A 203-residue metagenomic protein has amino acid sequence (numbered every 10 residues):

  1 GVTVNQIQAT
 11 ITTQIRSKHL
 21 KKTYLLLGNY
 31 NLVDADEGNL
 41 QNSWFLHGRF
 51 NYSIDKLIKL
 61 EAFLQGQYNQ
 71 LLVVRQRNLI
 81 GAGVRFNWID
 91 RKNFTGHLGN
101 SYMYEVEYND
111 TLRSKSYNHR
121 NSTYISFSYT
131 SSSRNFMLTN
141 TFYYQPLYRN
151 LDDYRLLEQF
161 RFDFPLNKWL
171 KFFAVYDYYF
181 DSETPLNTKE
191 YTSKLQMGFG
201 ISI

Functional and structural regions predicted by a protein language model:
G1-L25: Outer-membrane beta-barrel initiation region
G1-N5, E37-N42, L72-Q76, D90 (+3 more regions): Replace "Gram-negative outer membrane beta-barrel proteins" with "bacterial and organellar outer membrane beta-barrel
A9-I11, L46-G48, A82, L98 (+3 more regions): Membrane-embedded beta-strands of outer-membrane beta-barrel proteins, especially the hydrophobic/small aromatic
T13-S17, Y52, F86-W88, F127-S131 (+2 more regions): Residue-level signature of outer-membrane beta-barrel architecture
R16, N29-E37, S53, Q65-V73 (+4 more regions): Sequence/structural signature of outer-membrane beta-barrel proteins
K18-L26, L57-L60, K92-G96, T130-L138 (+1 more regions): Repeated loop/turn-to-beta-strand initiation elements of outer-membrane beta-barrel proteins
L26-Y30, G48, A62-G66, A82 (+4 more regions): Transmembrane beta-barrel strands of outer-membrane/channel proteins
Y191-I203: Outer-membrane beta-barrel "beta-signal"
